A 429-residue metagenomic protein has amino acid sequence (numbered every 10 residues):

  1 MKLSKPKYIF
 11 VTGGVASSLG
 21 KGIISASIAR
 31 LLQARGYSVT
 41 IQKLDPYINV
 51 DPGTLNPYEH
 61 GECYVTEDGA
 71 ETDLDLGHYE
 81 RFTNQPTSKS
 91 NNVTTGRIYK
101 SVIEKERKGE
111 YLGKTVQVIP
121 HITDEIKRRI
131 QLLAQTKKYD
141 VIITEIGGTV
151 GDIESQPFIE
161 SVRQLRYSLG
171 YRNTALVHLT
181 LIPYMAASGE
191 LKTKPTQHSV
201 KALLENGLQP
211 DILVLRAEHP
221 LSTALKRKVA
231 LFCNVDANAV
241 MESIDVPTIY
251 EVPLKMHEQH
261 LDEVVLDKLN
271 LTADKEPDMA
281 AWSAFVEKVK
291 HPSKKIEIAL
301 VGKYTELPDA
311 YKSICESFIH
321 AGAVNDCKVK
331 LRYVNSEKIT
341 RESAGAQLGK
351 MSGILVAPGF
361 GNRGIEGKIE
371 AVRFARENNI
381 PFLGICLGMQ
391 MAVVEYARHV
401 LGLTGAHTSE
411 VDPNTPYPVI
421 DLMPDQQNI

Functional and structural regions predicted by a protein language model:
M1-K330, S336-G353, F360-G361, G367-F374 (+1 more regions): Flexible phosphate-sensing "switch/lid" loops adjacent to ATP/NTP-binding sites across phosphate-transfer
I23, S27, L387, Y396: Active-site helix adjacent to the Tyr-X3-Lys
D75-N84, M391-I429: Pocket-forming structural segment of enzyme catalytic cores
P220, L387-G388, N414: Short beta->alpha linker loops
D274-P277, L383-G384, G402-E410: Acidic/polar loop patches that form or flank catalytic/metal-binding clefts of enzymes that bind anionic ligands
R376-A392: Repeat-solenoid scaffold signature
